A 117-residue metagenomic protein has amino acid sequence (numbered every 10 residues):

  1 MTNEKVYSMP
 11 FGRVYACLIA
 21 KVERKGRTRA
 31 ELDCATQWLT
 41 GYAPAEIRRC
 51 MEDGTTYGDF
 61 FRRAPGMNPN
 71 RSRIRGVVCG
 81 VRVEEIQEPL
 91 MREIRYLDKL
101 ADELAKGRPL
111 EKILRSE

Functional and structural regions predicted by a protein language model:
M1-E117: A charge-rich, low-complexity, intrinsically flexible signal that marks solvent-exposed coils, linkers, repeats
